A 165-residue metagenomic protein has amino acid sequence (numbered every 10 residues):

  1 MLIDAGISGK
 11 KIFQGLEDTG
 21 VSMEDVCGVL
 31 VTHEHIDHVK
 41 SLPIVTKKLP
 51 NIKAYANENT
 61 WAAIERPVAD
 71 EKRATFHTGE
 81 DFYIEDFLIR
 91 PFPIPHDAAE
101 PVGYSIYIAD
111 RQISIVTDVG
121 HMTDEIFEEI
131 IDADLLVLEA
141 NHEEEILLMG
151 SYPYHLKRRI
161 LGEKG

Functional and structural regions predicted by a protein language model:
M1-T19, V102-D118, L135: Conserved beta-strand hairpin/beta-sheet module of binuclear metal-dependent hydrolase folds, prominently
L2-G6, C27-E34, Y55-E58, S114-D118 (+1 more regions): Active-site neighborhood of phospho(di)ester-bond hydrolases with catalytic His/Asp-centered motifs
G9-A56: Active-site metal-binding motif and surrounding structural segment of the metallo-beta-lactamase
L16-G20, F82-D86, I126-E129: Short amphipathic alpha-helix with an adjacent loop that forms part of the alpha/beta core around
H35-V39, W61-A63, A98-A99, H121-D124 (+1 more regions): Active-site environment of divalent metal-dependent phosphoester hydrolases
A56-D110: Metallo-beta-lactamase
I115-F127: Active-site glycine- and acidic-residue-rich loops that bind and position anionic ligands or nucleotide-like cofactors
E125-G165: Cap/insert and terminal regions of metallo-dependent hydrolase folds
